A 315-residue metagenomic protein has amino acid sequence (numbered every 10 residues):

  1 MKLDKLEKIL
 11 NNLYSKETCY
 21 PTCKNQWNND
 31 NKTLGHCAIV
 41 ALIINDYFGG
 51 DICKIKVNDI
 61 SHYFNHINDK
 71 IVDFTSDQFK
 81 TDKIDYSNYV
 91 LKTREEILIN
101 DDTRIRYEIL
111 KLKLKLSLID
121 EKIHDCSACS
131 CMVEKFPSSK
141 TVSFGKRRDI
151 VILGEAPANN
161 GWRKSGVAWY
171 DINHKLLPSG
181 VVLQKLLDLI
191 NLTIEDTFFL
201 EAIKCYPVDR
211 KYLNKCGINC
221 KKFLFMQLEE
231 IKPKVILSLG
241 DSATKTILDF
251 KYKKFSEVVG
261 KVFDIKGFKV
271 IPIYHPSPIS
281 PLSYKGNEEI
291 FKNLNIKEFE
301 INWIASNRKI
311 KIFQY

Functional and structural regions predicted by a protein language model:
M1-K115: A structural boundary/capping signal
L13, C19, H62, D85-N88 (+6 more regions): Intrinsically disordered, low-complexity N-terminal regions enriched in serine/proline/glycine with scattered basic
K111, I312-Y315: Intrinsic low-complexity, glycine/proline- and repeat-rich, mixed-charge intrinsically disordered regions appended
L116-S306, I310-F313: A polyanion-binding, active-site-adjacent surface
